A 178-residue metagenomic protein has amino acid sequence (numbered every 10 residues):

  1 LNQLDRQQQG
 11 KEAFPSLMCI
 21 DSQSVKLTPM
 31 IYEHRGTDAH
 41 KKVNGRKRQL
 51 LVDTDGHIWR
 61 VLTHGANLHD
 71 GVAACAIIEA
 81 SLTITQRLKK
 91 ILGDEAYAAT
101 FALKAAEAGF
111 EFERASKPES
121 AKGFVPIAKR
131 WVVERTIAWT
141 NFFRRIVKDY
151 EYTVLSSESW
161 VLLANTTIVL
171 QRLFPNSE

Functional and structural regions predicted by a protein language model:
L1-E178: Short alpha-helical elements
